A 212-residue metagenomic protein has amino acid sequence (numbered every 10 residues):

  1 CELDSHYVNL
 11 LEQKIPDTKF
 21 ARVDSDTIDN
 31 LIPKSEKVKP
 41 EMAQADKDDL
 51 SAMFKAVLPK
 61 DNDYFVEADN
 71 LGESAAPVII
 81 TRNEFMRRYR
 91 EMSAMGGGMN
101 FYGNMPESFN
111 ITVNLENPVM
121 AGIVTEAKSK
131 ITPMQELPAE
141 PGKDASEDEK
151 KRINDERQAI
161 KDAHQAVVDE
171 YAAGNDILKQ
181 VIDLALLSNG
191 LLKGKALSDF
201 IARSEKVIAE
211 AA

Functional and structural regions predicted by a protein language model:
C1-A212: Long, intrinsically disordered, charge-dense linkers/tails
